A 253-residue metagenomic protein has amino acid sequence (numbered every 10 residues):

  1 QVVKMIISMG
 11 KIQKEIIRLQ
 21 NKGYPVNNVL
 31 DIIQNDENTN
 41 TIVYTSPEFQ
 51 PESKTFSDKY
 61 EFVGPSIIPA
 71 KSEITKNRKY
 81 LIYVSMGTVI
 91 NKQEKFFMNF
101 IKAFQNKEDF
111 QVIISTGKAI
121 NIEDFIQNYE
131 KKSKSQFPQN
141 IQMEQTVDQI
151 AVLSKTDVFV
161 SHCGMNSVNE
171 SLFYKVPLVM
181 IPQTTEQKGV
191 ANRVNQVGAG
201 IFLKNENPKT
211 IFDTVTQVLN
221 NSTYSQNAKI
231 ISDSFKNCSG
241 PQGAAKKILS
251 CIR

Functional and structural regions predicted by a protein language model:
Q1-L81, G87-K102, K246: Nucleotide-sugar-dependent glycosyltransferase catalytic domains
T39, Y60, F110, N140-Q142 (+1 more regions): Short, conserved active-site loop motifs that form the nucleotide-linked donor/cofactor pocket
K102-G117: A conserved nucleotide-sugar
T116, N121-T146: Nucleotide-activated donor-binding/catalytic signature segment of Leloir-type glycosyltransferases, i.e., the conserved
T146-A191: A donor-sugar binding/catalytic signature common to diverse glycosyltransferases and related nucleotide-sugar
T185-T214: Change "using UDP/GDP/dTDP sugars" to "using nucleotide sugars
F212-R253: C-terminal amphipathic helix plus adjacent low-complexity, charged tail appended to glycosyltransferase catalytic
